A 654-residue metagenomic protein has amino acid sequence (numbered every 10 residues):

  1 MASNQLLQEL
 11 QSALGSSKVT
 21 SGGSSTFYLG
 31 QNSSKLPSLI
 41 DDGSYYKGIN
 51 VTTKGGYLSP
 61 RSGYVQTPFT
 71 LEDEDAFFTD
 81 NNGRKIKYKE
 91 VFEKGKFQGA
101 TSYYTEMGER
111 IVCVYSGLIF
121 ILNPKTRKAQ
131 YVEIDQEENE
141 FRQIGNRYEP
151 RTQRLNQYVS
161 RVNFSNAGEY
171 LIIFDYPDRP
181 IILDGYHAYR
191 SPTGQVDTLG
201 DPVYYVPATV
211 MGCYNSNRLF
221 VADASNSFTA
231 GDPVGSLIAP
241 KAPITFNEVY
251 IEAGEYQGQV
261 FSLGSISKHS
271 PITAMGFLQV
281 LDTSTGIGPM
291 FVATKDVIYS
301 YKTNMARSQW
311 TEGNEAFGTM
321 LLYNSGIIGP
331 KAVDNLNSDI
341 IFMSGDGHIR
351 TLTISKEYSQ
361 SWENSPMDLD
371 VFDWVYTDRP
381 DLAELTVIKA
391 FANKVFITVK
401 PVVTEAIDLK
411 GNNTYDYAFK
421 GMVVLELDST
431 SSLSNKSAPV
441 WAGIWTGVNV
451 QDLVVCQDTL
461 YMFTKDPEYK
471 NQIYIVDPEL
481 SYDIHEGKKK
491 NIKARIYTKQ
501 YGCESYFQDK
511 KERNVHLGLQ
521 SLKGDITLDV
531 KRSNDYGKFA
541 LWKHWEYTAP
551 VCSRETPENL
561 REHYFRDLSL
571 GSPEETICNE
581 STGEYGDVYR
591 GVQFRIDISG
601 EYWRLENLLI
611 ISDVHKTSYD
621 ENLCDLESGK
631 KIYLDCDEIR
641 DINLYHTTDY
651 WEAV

Functional and structural regions predicted by a protein language model:
A2-Q130, R142-E169, N324-V654: Beta-sheet repeat architectures centered on beta-propellers
Y88-K96, E133-D135, E140-R147, R190-D346 (+3 more regions): Beta-propeller and closely related beta-pinwheel folds
S116, Y176-P177, G185, K295 (+1 more regions): Short strand-coil-strand connectors
N123-K125, D184-G185, K302-N304: Short, solvent-exposed loop/turn and secondary-structure capping segments
Q157-Y205, T209-G212: Hydrophobic or amphipathic alpha-helical targeting/insertion segments
F174-P177, G185, D223-A224, S344-G345 (+2 more regions): Glycine-centered tight turns/hairpins at beta-strand boundaries that repeat across beta-rich repeat domains
